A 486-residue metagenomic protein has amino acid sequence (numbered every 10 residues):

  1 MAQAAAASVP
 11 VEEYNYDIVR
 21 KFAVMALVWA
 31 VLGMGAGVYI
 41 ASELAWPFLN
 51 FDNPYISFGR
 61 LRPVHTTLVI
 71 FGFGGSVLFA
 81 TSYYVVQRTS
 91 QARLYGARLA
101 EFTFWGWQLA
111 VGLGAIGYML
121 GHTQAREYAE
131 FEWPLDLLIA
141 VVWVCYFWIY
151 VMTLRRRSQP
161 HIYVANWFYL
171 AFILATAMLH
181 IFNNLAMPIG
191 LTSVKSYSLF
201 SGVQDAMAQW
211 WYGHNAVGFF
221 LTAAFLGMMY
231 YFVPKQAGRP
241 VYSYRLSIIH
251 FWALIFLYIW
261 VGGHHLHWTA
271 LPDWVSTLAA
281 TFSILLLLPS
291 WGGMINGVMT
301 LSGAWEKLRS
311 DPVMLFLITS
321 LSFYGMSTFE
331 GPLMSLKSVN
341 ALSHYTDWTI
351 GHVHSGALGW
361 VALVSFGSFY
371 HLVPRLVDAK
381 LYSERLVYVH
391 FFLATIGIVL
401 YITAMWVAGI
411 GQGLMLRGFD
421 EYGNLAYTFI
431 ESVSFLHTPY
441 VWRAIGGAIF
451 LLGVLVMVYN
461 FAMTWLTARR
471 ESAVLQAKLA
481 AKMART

Functional and structural regions predicted by a protein language model:
M1-A6: N-terminal acidic, proline/glycine-rich, low-complexity intrinsically disordered segments
A7-K21: Cytosolic juxtamembrane amphipathic/interface segments immediately preceding and feeding into a transmembrane helix
R20-F48, Y55-H122, E132-L154, N166-L191 (+8 more regions): Hydrophobic cores of alpha-helical transmembrane segments in multi-pass integral membrane proteins
D52, Q124-E127, T269-P272, N340-H344: Membrane-interface helix termini and inter-helical loops of multi-pass transporters
E130, S193-S201: Surface-exposed loop and adjacent secondary-structure segments within mature catalytic domains
S198-A208, S343, W348-I350: Active-site-proximal inter-transmembrane loops
R469-T486: Short, highly charged, low-complexity non-transmembrane loops/tails of multi-pass membrane proteins
